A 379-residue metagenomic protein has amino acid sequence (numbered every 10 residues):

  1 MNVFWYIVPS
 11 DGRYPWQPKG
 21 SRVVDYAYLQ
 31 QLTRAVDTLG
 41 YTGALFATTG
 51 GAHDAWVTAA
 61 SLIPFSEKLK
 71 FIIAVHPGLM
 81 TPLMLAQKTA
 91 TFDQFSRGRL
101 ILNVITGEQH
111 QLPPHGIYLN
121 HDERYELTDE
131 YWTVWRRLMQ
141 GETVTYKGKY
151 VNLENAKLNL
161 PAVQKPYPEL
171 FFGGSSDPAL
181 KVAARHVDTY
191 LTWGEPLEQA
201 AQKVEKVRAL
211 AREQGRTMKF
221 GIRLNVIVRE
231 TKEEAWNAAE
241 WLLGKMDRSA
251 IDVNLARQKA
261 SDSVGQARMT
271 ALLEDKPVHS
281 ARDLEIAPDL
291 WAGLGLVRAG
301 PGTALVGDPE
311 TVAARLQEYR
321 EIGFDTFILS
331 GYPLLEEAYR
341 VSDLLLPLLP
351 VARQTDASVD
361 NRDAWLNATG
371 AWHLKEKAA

Functional and structural regions predicted by a protein language model:
M1-K68, K147, V163-P168: N-terminal beta1-alpha1-beta2 module of alpha/beta enzyme domains
V3-I7, A44-F46, K70-V75, L100-V104 (+4 more regions): Hydrophobic faces of well-ordered beta-strands that scaffold small-molecule active sites in alpha/beta enzyme cores
V3-S10, H121-V163, L197-R320, L349-A379: An alpha-helical appendage that flanks or caps ligand/catalytic pockets
G20-V36, L85-K88, F172-V182, A239-L242 (+1 more regions): Short, acidic/polar
V36, G40, L62, F92 (+8 more regions): Conserved, mostly hydrophobic/aromatic
T38-Y41, R97, V187-D188, F324: A structural motif
A44-A55, G78-L83, P196-Q202, V228 (+2 more regions): Acidic-and-aromatic substrate-binding clefts and catalytic sites of carbohydrate-active enzymes
L79-Q94: Glycine-rich anion/phosphate-binding loops
